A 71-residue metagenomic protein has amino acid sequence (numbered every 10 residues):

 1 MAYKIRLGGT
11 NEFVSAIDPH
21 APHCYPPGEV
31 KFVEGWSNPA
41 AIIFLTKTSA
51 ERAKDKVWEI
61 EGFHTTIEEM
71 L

Functional and structural regions predicted by a protein language model:
M1-A40, I67: Short aromatic-glycine-(Arg/Gly/Cys) micro-motifs in beta-strand/loop hairpins
N38-L71: Short, mixed-charge low-complexity intrinsically disordered segments
